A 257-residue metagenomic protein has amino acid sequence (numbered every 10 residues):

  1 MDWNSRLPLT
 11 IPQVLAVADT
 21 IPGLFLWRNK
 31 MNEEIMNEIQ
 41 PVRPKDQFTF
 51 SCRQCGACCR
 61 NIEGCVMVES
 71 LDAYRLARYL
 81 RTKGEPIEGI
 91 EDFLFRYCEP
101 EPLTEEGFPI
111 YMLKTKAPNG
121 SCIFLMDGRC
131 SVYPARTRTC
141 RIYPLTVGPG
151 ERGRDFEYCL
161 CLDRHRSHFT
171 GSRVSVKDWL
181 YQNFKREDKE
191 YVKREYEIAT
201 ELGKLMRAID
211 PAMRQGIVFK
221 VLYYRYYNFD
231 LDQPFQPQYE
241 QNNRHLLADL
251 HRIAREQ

Functional and structural regions predicted by a protein language model:
D2-N4, D19: Intrinsic-disorder-associated, low-complexity terminal segments enriched in Asp/Asn/His/Tyr and depleted of Lys/Arg
T10, V14, T20-I21, F25-Q257: Short loop/turn segments that flank or connect secondary-structure elements
